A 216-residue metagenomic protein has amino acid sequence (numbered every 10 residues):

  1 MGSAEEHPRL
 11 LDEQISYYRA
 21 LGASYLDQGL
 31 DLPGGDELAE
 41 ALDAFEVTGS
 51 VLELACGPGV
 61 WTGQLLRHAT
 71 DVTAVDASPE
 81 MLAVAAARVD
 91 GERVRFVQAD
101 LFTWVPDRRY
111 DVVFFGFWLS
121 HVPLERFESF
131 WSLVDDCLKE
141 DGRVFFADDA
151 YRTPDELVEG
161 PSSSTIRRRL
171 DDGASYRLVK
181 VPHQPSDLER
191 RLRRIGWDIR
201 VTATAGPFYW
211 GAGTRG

Functional and structural regions predicted by a protein language model:
M1-E46: Conserved class I S-adenosyl-L-methionine
G49-G57: Conserved class I S-adenosyl-L-methionine
G57-T103: Class I SAM-dependent methyltransferase SAM/SAH-binding core
F114: A conserved beta-strand element that flanks and buttresses the S-adenosyl-L-methionine
F117-W118: Short catalytic micro-motifs in class I SAM-dependent methyltransferases
E128-E140: A short glycine-rich, Lys/Arg-flanked "PGG" loop and its adjoining helix->strand segment in the class I
A147-R194: C-terminal alpha-helical "lid/dimerization" subdomain adjacent to the S-adenosyl-L-methionine
P182-T214: Conserved Class I S-adenosyl-L-methionine
